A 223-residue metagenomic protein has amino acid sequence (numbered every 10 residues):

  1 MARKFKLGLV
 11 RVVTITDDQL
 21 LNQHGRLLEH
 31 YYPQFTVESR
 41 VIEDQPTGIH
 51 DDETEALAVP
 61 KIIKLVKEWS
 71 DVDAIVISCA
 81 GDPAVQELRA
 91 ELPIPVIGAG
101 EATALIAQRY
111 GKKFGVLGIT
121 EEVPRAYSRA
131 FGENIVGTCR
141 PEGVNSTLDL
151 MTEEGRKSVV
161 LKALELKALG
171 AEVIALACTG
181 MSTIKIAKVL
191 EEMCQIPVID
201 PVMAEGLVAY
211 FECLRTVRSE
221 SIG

Functional and structural regions predicted by a protein language model:
M1-G223: Non-catalytic structural scaffold of enzyme domains
